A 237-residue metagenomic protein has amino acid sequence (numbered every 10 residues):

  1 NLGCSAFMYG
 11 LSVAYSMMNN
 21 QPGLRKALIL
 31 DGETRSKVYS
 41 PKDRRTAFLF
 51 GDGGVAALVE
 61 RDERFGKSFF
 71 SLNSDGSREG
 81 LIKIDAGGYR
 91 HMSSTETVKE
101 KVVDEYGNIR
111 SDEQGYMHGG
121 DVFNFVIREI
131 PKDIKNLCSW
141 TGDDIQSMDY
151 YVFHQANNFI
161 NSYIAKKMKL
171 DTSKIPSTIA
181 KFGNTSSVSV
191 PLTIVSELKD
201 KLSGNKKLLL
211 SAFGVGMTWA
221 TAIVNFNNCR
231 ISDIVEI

Functional and structural regions predicted by a protein language model:
N1, A27-E33, V59-E60, S71 (+1 more regions): Short beta-strand segments
N1-N19, I127, P131-K132, D149-I237: Claisen-condensing/thiolase-fold acyl-transfer catalytic domains that form or cleave C-C bonds in fatty acid
S5-Y9, R35-Y39, G76-E79: Short, well-ordered, mixed-charge alpha-helical segments that flank or form enzyme active sites
Y15, N19-G54: Flexible, glycine-rich active-site loops centered on histidine and acidic residues that chelate a metal or position
L28-R35, V102-G107, I160-D171: Acidic-glycine-rich active-site phosphate/pyrophosphate-binding loop
D43-N124, R128, K132, N225-I237: Condensing-enzyme catalytic core mediating Claisen C-C bond formation in acyl metabolism
G142-S147: Short, surface-exposed connector motifs at secondary-structure boundaries
